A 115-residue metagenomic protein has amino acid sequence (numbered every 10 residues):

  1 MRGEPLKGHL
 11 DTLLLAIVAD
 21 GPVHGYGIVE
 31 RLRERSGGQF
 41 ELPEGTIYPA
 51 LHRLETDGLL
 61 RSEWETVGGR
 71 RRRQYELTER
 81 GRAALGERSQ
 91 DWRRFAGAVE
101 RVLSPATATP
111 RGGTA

Functional and structural regions predicted by a protein language model:
M1-E4, S62-W64: Short beta-strand/turn micro-motifs at beta-sheet edges
R2-T46: N-terminal helix-turn-helix DNA-binding core of bacterial DNA-binding proteins
A16, E30, P49, G86 (+1 more regions): A cross-family signal for key residues in well-ordered alpha-helices that form functional helical elements
I47-L54: Basic amphipathic alpha-helical segments that dock to polyanions
E55-R71, E76: Beta-hairpin "wing" of winged helix-turn-helix
R70-S89: Basic, amphipathic "hinge/linker" alpha-helix immediately C-terminal to the N-terminal HTH DNA-binding motif
A83-A115: Amphipathic alpha-helical dimerization/coiled-coil segments that flank or bridge DNA-binding/regulatory modules
